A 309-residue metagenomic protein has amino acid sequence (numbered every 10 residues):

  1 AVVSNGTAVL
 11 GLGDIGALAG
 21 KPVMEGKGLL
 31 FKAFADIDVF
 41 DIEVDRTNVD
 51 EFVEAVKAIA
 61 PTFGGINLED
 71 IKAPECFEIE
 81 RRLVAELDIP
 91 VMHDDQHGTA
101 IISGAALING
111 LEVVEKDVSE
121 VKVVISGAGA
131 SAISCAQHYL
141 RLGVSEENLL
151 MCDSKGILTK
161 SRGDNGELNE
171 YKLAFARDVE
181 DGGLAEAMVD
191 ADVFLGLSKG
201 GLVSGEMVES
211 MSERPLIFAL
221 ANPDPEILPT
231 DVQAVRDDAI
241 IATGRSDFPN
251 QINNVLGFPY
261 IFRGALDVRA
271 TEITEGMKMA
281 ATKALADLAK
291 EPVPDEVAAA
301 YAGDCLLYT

Functional and structural regions predicted by a protein language model:
V3-V121: Glycine/serine-rich phosphate-binding loop and adjoining beta1-alpha1 elements at the start of nucleotide-handling
L10-L12, C76, T99-G104, A128-Q137 (+3 more regions): Short glycine/serine/threonine-rich phosphate/pyrophosphate-binding segments that cradle anionic phosphate groups
L18-L29, I101-A191: Glycine-rich phosphate/diphosphate-binding loop of Rossmann-like nucleotide-binding domains
I79-R82, K199-L216: Rossmann-fold NAD(P) dinucleotide-binding segment
D153-L158, D267, T271-A298, G303-C305: Mobile "lid/hinge" segments at catalytic clefts and subdomain interfaces of large enzymes
L202, S210-M211, L220-I252: Rossmann-fold NAD(P)-binding glycine/threonine-rich loop
Y308-T309: Conserved small/polar residues in nucleotide/adenosyl-binding loops
